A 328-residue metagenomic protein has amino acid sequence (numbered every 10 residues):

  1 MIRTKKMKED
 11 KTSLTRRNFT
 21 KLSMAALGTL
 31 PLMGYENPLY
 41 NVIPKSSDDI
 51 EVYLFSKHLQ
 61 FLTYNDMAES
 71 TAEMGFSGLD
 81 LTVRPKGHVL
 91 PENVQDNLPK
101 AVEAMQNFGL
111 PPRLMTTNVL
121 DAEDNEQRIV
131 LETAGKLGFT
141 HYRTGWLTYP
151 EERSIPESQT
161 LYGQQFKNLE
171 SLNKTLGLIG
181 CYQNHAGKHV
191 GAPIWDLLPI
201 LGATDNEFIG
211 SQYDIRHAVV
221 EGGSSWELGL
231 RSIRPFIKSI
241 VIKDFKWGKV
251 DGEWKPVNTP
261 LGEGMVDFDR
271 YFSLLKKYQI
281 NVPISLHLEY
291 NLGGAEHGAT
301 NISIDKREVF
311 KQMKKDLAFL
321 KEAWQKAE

Functional and structural regions predicted by a protein language model:
I2-E51, L62-A72, G135, I194-I209 (+2 more regions): Histidine-acidic metal/acid-base catalytic patches
S23-L32, D66-A68, A104, L120-S211 (+1 more regions): Active-site acidic/histidine proton-transfer and metal-coordination neighborhood in alpha/beta enzyme cores
I50-S56, L79-L81, P112-T117, Y142-T144 (+4 more regions): Hydrophobic faces of well-ordered beta-strands that scaffold small-molecule active sites in alpha/beta enzyme cores
F55-L59, T82-K86, T117-L120, L147-Y149 (+4 more regions): Active-site beta-loop-alpha junctions enriched in small/polar residues
M67-R84, L137-G138: Catalytic domains of carbohydrate-active enzymes, especially glycoside hydrolases
T82-K100: Glycine-rich, proline-tolerant flexible connector loops at the mouths of alpha/beta enzymes
K86-L90, P150-S154, E221, G294-A295: A short acidic, helix-capping loop that chelates divalent metal ions and anchors anionic groups
V94-P99, R128-I129, S158-F166, I194-D196 (+2 more regions): Charged helix-capping and loop-helix junction motifs
